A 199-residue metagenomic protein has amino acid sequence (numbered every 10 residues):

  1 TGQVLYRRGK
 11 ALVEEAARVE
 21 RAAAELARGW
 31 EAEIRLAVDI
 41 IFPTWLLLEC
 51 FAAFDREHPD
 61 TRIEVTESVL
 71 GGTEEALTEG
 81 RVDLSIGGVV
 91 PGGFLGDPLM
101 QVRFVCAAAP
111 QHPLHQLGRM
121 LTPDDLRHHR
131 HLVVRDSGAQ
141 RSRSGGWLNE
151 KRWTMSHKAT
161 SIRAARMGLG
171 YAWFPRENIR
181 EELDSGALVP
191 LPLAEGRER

Functional and structural regions predicted by a protein language model:
T1-E31: Alpha-helical "hinge/linker" immediately C-terminal to small N-terminal DNA-binding modules
Q3, G71, A159: Acidic phosphotransfer microenvironment of two-component signaling modules
Q3, K10, A24, A52-D55 (+3 more regions): Solvent-exposed, non-membrane alpha-helical residues enriched in polar/charged side chains
A11-E14, I63-E64, L84-S85, P110-Q111 (+1 more regions): Short, flexible loop segments at the rims of nucleotide/cofactor-binding pockets, characterized by
W30-A32, P59-T61, V102, R127 (+1 more regions): Residue-level signal for beta-strand positions within conserved beta-sheet cores that form or flank
E31-G92: Central regulatory/effector-binding core of bacterial HTH transcription factors
E75-T78, P91-E198: C-terminal regulatory
